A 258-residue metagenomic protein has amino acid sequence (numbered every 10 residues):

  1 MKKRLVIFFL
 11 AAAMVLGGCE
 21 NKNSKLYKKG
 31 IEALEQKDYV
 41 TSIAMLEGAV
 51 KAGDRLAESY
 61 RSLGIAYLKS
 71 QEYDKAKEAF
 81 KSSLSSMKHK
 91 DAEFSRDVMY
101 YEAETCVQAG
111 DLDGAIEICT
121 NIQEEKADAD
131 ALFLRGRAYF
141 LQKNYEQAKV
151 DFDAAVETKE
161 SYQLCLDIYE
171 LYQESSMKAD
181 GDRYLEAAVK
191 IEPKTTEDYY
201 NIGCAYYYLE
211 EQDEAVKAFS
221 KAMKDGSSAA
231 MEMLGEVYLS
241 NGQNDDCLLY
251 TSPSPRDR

Functional and structural regions predicted by a protein language model:
S24, E58, E93, D97 (+4 more regions): Start-of-helix register in tetratricopeptide repeats
E35, K69, Q108, L141 (+3 more regions): Register position in tetratricopeptide repeats
D54, K88, K126-A127, K159-E160 (+2 more regions): Short coil turns that delineate tetratricopeptide repeat
S62, D97, Y101, L134 (+3 more regions): Canonical tetratricopeptide repeat
Y250-R258: Single conserved hydrophobic/aromatic residue that forms the stacking wall/gate of nucleotide- or nucleobase-binding
